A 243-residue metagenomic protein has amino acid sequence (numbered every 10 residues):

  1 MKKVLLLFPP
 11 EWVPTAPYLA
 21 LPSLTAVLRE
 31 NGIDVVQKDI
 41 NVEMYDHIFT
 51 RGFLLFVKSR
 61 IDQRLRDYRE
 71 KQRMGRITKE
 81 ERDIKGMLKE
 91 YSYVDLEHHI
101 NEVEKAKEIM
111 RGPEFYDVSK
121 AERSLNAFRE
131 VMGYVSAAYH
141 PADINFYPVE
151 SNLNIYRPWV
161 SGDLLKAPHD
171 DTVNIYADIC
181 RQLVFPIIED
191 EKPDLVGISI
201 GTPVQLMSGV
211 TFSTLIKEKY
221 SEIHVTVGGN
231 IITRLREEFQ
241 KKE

Functional and structural regions predicted by a protein language model:
M1-E243: A short, structured N-terminal alpha-helical element that caps or precedes a catalytic domain
